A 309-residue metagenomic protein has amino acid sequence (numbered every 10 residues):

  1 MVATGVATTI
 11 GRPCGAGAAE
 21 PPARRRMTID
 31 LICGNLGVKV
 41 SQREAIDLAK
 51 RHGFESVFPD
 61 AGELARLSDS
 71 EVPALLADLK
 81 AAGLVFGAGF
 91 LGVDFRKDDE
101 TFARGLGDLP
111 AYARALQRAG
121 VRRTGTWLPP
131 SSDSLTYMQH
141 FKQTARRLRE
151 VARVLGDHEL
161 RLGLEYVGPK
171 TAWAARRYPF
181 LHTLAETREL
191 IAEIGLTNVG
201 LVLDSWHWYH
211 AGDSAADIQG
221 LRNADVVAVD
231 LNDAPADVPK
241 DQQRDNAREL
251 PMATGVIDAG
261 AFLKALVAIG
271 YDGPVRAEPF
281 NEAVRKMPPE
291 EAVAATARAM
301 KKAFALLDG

Functional and structural regions predicted by a protein language model:
V2-V6, G11, E20-N35, K39-G53 (+3 more regions): Histidine-acidic metal/acid-base catalytic patches
A7, P21, R43, A81 (+3 more regions): Active-site acidic/histidine proton-transfer and metal-coordination neighborhood in alpha/beta enzyme cores
G34-S41, D60-E71, D94-G105, S131-L135 (+4 more regions): Acidic-and-aromatic substrate-binding clefts and catalytic sites of carbohydrate-active enzymes
I46, D69-A81, D108-R118, A145-G156 (+2 more regions): Short amphipathic alpha-helices and their capping/turn segments at secondary-structure boundaries
E55-S56, V85, R122, R161-G163 (+1 more regions): Residue-level detector of anion-binding/catalytic polar loops
V57-D60, V85, R96, V226-P235: His/Asp/Glu-enriched short active-site or ligand-binding loop at hydrolase and phosphoryl-transfer sites
F58, A88, G125, G163 (+2 more regions): Conserved beta-strand positions in the central sheet of alpha/beta enzyme cores
